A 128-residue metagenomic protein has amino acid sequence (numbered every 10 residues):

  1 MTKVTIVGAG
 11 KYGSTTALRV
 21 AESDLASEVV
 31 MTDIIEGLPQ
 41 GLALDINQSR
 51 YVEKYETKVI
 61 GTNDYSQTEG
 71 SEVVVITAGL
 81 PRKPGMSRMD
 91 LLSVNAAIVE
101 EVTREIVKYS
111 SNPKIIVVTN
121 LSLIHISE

Functional and structural regions predicted by a protein language model:
M1-V4: Extreme N-terminal starter segment of soluble prokaryotic enzymes
A9-G10: Glycine-rich Rossmann-fold phosphate-binding loop(s) that bind the pyrophosphate of adenine dinucleotide cofactors
G13-S14: N-terminal Rossmann-fold NAD(P) dinucleotide-binding loop
T32-S71: Conserved N-terminal Rossmann-fold NAD(P) cofactor-binding segment
A78-L80: Conserved NAD(P)H cofactor-binding loop of Rossmann-fold oxidoreductase domains
K83-N95: Glycine/threonine-rich flexible loop motifs
S122-E128: Residue-level detector of conserved catalytic or cofactor/ligand-binding positions in enzyme active sites
